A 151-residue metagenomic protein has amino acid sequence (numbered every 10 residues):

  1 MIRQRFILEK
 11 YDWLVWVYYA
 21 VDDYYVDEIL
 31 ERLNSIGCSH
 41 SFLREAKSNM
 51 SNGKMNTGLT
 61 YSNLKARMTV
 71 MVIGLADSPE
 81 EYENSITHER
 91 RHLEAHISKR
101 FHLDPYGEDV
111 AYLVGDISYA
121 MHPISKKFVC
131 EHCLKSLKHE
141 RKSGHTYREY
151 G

Functional and structural regions predicted by a protein language model:
M1-N52, T60: Non-catalytic terminal regions of proteins
I36-E80, L93: Active-site scaffold of zinc-dependent metalloenzymes
E80-E83, G107-D109: Alpha-helical scaffolds flanking conserved acidic
N84-H96: Active-site recognition of the HExxH zinc-binding catalytic motif
H96-D104: Short helix/strand-bridging catalytic loops that position acidic/His residues to coordinate divalent metals and engage
D104-L134: Post-HExxH zinc-binding segment in Zn-dependent metallohydrolases
I124-G151: Long, well-structured alpha-helical subdomains associated with metal-dependent extracellular/ecto-lumenal hydrolases
